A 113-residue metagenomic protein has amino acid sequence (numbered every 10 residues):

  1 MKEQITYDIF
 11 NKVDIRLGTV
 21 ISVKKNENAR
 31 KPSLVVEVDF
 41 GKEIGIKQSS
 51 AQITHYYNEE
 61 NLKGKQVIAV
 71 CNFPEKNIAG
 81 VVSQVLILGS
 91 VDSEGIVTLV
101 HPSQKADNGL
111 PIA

Functional and structural regions predicted by a protein language model:
M1-A113: Phosphate-backbone binding interfaces of nucleic-acid-interacting proteins
